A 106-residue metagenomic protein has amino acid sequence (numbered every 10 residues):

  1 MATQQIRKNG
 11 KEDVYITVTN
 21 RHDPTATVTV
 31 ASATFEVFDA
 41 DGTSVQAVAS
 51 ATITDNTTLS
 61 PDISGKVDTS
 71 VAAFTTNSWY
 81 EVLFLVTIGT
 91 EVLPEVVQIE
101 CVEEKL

Functional and structural regions predicted by a protein language model:
M1-L106: Contiguous segments within soluble domain cores/interaction surfaces
